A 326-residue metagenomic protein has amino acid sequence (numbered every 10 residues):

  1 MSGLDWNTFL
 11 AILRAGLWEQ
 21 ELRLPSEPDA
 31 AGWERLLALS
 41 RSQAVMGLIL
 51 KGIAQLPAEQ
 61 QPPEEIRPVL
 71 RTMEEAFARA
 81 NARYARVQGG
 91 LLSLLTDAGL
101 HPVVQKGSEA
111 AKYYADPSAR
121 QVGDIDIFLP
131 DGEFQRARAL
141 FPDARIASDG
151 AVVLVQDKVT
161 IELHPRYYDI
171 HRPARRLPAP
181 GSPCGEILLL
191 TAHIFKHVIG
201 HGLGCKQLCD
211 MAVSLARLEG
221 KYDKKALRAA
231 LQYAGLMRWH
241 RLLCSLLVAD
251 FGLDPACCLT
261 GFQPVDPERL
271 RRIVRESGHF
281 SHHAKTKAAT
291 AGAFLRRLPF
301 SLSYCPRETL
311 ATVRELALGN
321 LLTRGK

Functional and structural regions predicted by a protein language model:
M1-G123, L129-K326: Conserved NTP-donor binding/palm subdomain of two-metal-ion nucleotidyltransferases/polymerases, i.e., the charged
